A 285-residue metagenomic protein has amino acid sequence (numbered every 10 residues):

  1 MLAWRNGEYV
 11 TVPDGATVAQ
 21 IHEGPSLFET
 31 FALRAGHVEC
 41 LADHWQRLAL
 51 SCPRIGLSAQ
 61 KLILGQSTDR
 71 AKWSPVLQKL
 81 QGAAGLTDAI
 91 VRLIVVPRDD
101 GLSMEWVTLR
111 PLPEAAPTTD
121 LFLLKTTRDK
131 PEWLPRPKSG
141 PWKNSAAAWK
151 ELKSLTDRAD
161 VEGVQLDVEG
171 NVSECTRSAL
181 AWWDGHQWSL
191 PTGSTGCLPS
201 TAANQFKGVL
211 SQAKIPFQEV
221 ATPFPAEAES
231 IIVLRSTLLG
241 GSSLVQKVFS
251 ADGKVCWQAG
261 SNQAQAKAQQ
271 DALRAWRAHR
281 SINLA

Functional and structural regions predicted by a protein language model:
M1-T68, K72-K79, V96-A285: Helix-start/capping segments and mature chain N-termini
Q81-A83: Outer-membrane beta-barrel proteins
L86-I94: Ordered, amphipathic secondary-structure segments that act as subunit-interaction surfaces in large macromolecular
